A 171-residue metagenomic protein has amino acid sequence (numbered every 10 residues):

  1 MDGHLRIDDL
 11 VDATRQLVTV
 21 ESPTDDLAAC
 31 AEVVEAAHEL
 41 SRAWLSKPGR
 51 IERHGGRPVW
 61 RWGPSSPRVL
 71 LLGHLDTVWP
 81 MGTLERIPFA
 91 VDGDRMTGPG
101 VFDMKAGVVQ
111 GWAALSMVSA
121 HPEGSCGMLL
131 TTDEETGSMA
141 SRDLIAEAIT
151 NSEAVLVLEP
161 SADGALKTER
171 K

Functional and structural regions predicted by a protein language model:
D2-V101, P122: Acidic/His- and Gly-rich active-site-bordering loop/insert found across diverse amide/peptide-bond hydrolases
M104-K171: Acidic/histidine-rich catalytic neighborhood of metal-dependent amide-processing enzymes
